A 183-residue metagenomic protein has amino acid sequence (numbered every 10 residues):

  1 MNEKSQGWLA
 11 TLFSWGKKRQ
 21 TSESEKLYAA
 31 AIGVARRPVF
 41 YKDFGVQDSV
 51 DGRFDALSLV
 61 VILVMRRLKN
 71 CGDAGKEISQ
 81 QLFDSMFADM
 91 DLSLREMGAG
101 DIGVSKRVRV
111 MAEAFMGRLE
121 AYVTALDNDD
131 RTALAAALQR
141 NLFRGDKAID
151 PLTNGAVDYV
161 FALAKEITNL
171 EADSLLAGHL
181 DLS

Functional and structural regions predicted by a protein language model:
M1-L59, L63-S183: Surface/interface-facing alpha-helical segments and adjacent flexible terminal/loop regions used for partner/assembly
